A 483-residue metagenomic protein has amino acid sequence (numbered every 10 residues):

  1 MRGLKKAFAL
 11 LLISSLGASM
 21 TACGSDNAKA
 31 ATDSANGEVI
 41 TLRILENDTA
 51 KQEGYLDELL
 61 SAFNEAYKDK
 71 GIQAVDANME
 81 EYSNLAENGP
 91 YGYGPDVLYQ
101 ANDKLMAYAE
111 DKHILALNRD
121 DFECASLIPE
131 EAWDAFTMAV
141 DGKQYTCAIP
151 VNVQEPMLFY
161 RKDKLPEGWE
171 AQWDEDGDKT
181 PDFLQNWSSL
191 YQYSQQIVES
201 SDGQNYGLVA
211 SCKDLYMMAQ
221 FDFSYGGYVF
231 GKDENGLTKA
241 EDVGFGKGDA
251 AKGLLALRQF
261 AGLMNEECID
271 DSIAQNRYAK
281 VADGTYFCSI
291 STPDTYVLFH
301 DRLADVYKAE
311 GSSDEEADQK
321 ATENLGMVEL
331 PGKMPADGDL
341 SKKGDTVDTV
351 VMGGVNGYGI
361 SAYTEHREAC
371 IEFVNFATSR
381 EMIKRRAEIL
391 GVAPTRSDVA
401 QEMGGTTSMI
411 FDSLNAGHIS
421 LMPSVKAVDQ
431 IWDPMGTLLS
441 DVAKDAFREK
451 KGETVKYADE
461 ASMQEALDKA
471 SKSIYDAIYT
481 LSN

Functional and structural regions predicted by a protein language model:
G37-A50, I72-A77, V97, C147: Short, well-ordered beta-strand elements
A62, A66-E131, E167-W173, K280 (+2 more regions): Extracytoplasmic "Venus flytrap"/periplasmic binding protein-like
Q73, K308-V392: Extracytoplasmic/periplasmic substrate-recognition and gating elements
A101-F159, S188, D314-Q319, N324-P331 (+1 more regions): Hinge/lid segment of periplasmic solute-binding proteins
N118-E130, E167, Q172-F183, G227-G253 (+4 more regions): Short, solvent-exposed loop/beta-turn-alpha elements that line the ligand-binding surface or hinge of extracytoplasmic
D141-N152, P156, S188-D242: Extracytoplasmic/periplasmic solute-binding protein
Y191-Q196, D233-A274, L330: Glycine-centered hinge/linker elements that transmit conformational signals in sensory and ligand-binding systems
K384, S397, Q401, L414-N483: Conserved C-terminal helix/tail region of periplasmic/extracytoplasmic solute-binding proteins
